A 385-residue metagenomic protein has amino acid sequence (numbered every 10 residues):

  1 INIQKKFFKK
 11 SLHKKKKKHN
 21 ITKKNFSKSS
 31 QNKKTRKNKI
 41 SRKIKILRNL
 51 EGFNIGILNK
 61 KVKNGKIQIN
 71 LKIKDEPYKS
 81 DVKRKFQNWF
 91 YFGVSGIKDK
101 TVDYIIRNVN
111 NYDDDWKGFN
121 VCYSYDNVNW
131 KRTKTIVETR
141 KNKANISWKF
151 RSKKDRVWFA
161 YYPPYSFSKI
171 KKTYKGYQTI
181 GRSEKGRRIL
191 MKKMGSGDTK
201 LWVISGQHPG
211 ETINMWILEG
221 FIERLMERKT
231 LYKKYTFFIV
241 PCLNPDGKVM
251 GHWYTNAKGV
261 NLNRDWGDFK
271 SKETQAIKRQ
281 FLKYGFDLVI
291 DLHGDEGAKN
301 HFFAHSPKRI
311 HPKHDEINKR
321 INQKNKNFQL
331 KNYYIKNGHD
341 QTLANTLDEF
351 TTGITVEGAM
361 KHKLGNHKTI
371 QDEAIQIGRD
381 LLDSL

Functional and structural regions predicted by a protein language model:
I1-S41: Arg/Lys-rich, intrinsically disordered low-complexity tails that mediate electrostatic binding and condensation
R42-K153, V157: Extreme N-terminal flexible tails
R84, F269-A276, K313, T369 (+1 more regions): Soluble or luminal CAZymes and related metallo-dependent hydrolases
K141-S183, G195-S196: Extended acidic/polar, glycine-enriched regions that form or flank non-catalytic beta-rich accessory modules
P164, N263, H301-F303, K336-L385: Active-site-adjacent mobile loop/cap segments within catalytic or ligand-binding domains
F167-I170, T212-I213, L364: Short helix/loop capping segments that flank catalytic or ligand/cofactor-binding pockets
G176-N332, N345, G353-H362: Active-site/substrate-binding loop(s) of hydrolase catalytic cores
